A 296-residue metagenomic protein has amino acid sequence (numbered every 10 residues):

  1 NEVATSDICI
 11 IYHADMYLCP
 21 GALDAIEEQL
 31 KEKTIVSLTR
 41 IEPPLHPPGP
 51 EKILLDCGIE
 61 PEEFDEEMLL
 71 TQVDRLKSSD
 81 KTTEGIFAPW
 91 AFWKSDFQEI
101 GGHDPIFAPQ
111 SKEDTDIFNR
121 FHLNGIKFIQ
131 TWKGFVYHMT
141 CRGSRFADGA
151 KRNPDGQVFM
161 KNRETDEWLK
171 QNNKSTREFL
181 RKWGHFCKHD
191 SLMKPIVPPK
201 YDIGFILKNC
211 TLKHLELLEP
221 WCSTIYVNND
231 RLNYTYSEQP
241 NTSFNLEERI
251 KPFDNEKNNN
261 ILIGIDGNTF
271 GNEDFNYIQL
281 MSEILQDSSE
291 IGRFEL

Functional and structural regions predicted by a protein language model:
A4-D7, E32, G102, N258-N259: Active-site acidic short loop of glycosyltransferases
S6-Y17, N260-N268: Short beta-strand-to-loop acidic/aromatic patch adjacent to the donor-nucleotide binding site
M16-I59: Conserved donor NDP-sugar-binding/catalytic core segment of glycosyltransferases
M16-L18, E42-P43, A108, D116 (+1 more regions): A short, conserved beta-strand element in the Rossmann-like catalytic core that flanks the donor/metal-binding loop
P43, A108, T131-R163: Active-site donor/metal-binding and catalytic loop motifs of nucleotide-sugar-dependent glycosylation enzymes
L70-S95: A recurrent flexible, glycine/aromatic-enriched loop bordering the glycosyltransferase active site that acts as
E84, P89, Q98-Y137: Donor nucleotide-sugar recognition loop
F146-D190: Catalytic core of nucleotide-sugar-dependent glycosyltransferases
